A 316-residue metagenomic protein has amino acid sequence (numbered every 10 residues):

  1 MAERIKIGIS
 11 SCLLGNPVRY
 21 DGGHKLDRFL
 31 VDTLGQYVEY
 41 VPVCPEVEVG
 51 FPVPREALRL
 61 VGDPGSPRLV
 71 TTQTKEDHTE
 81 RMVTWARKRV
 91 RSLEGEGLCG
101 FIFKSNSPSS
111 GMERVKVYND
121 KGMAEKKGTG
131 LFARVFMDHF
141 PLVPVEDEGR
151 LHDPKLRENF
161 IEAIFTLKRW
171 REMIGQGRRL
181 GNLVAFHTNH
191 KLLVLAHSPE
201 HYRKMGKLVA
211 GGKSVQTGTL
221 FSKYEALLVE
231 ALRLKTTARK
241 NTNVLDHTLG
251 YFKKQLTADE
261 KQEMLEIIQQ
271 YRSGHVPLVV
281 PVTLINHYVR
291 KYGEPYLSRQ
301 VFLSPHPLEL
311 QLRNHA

Functional and structural regions predicted by a protein language model:
A2-I7: Extreme N-terminal starter segment of soluble prokaryotic enzymes
S10-S11, C44, I102-N106: Short beta-strand segments
N16-Y20, K75-T79, K116-K126: Flexible, glycine/proline-enriched loop segments at strand-loop-helix junctions that form or flank small-ligand binding
P17-V18, G22-R68: N-terminal glycine-rich anion-binding loop in soluble enzyme alpha/beta folds
S66-S92, A124-N189: Divalent-metal-activated hydrolytic enzyme cores
K75-K116: Long, hydrophobic/aromatic-enriched structural stretches that serve as scaffold segments
N106-F136: Short Gly/Thr/Asp-enriched flexible loops that form oxyanion-binding sites at enzyme active sites
P144-A316: Acidic, Ser/Pro/Thr-rich low-complexity regulatory regions and the short amphipathic helical interaction modules they
